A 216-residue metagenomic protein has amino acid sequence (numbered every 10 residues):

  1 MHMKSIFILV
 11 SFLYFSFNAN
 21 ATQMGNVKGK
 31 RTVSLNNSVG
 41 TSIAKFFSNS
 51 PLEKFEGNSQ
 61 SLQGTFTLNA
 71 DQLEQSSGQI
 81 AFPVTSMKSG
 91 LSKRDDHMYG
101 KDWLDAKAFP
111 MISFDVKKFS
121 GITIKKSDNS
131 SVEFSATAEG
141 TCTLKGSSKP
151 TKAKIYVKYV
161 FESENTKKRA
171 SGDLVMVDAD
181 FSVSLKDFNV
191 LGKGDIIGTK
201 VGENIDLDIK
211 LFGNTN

Functional and structural regions predicted by a protein language model:
M1-M3: N-terminal secretory signal peptides that target proteins for export/translocation
I6-F15: Sec-dependent N-terminal signal peptides
A21-N216: Low-complexity, acidic/polar, glycine-enriched regions of mature
